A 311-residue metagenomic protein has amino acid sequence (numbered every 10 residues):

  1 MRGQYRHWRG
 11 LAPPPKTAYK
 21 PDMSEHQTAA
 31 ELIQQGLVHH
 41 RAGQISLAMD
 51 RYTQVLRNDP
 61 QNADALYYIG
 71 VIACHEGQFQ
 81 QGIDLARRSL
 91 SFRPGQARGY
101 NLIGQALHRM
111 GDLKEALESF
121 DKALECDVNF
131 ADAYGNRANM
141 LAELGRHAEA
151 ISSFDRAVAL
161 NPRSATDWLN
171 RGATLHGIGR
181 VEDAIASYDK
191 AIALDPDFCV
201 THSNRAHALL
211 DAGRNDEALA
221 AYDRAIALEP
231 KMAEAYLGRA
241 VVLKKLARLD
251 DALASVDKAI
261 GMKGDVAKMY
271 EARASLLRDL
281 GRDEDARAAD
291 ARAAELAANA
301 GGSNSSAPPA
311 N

Functional and structural regions predicted by a protein language model:
Y19-E31: TPR-adjacent "capping" and linker segments in tetratricopeptide-repeat scaffold/adaptor proteins
I33-R41, D64-H75, R98-R109, D132-E143 (+5 more regions): Conserved alpha-helical positions within TPR/SEL1-like repeat arrays
N58, F92, C126, L160 (+5 more regions): Structural marker of alpha-solenoid helical repeat scaffolds
G261-K263, E271, S275-G301: TPR/TPR-like (Sel1-like) alpha-helical repeat modules
